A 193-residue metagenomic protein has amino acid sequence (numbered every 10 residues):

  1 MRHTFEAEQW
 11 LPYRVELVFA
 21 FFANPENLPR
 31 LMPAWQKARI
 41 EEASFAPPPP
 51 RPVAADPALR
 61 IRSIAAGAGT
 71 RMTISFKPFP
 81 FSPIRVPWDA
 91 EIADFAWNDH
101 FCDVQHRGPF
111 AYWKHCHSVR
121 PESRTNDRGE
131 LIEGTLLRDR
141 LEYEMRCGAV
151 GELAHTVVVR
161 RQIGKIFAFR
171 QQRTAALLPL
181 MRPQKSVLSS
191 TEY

Functional and structural regions predicted by a protein language model:
M1-A58, Y193: Hydrophobic ligand-binding cavity/cleft-lining segments
T4-E6, R85-D89, A111-C116: Short, surface-exposed coil-to-beta transition loops
E8-P12, E91, S118, E142: Generic structural detector for well-ordered beta-strands
V18-F22, L28, M72, I92 (+2 more regions): Hydrophobic pocket/interface hotspot
I40, R173-Y193: Short, highly charged C-terminal tails/helix-capping segments
I40-R107, N126-D127, M181-P183: Glycine-rich portal/gate segments that line the openings of hydrophobic small-molecule binding cavities
C102-K165: Beta-strand/loop substructures that line and gate deep hydrophobic ligand-binding cavities in soluble
R170: Substrate/cofactor-recognition hotspot
